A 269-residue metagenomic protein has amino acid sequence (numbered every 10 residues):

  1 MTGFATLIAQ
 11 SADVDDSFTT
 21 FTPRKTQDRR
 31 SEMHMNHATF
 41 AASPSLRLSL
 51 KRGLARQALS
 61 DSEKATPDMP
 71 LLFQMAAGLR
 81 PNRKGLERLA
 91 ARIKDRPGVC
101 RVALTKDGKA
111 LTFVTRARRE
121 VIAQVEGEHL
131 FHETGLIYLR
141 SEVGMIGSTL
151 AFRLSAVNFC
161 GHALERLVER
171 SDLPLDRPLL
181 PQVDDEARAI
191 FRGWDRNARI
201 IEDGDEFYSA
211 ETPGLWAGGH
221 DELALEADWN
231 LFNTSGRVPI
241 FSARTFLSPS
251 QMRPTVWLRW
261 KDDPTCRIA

Functional and structural regions predicted by a protein language model:
T2-S11, D15-A269: Ribonuclease/tRNase effector modules and their secretory precursors
